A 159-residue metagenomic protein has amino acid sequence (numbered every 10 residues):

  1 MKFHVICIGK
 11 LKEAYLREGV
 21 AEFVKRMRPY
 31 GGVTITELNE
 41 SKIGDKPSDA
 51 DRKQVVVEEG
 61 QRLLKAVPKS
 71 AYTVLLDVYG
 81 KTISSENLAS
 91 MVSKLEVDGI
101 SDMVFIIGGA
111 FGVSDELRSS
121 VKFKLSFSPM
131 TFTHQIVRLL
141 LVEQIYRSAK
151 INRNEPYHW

Functional and structural regions predicted by a protein language model:
M1-M27: N-terminal beta1-alpha1 ligand-phosphate binding loop
I6, T34-T36: General small-molecule cofactor/ligand-binding pocket signal
L11, V78-K81, G109-F111: Short glycine-rich anion-binding loops that position phosphate/pyrophosphate groups of nucleotides and phosphorylated
R17-V20, S85-A89, R118, R138: Conserved strand-to-helix beginnings and helix N-cap segments that scaffold or border functional pockets
G31, S70-A71, V121: Short, well-ordered alpha-helix to beta-strand connector turns
N39-S101: S-adenosyl-L-methionine/SAH cofactor-binding core of RNA-modifying enzymes
E86-S128: A mid-sequence interfacial segment
D115-W159: Structured adenosyl-cofactor binding patch, chiefly the S-adenosyl-L-methionine
